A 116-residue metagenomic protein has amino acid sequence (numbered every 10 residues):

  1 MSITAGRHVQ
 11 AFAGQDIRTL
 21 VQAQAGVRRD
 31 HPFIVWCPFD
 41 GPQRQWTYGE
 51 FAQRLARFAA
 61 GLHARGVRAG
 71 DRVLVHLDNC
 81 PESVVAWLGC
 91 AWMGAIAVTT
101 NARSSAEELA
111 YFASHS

Functional and structural regions predicted by a protein language model:
M1-I17: Flexible, non-catalytic linker and terminal segments flanking ANL/adenylate-forming cores
F12-V35, Q53: A short N-terminal helical cap/helix-turn-helix that marks the beginning of AMP-binding/adenylate-forming
D30, I34-C80, V84-L88, S105-A110: Conserved AMP-binding/adenylate-forming core of the ANL superfamily
A91: Anion (oxyanion) recognition and catalysis
G94: Structured binding elements
T100-A102: Short beta->alpha connector loops at strand-helix junctions that form conserved, small/polar/Pro-enriched
S114-S116: Active-site charged/polar residues at nucleotide-handling catalytic sites that mediate phosphoryl, nucleotidyl
